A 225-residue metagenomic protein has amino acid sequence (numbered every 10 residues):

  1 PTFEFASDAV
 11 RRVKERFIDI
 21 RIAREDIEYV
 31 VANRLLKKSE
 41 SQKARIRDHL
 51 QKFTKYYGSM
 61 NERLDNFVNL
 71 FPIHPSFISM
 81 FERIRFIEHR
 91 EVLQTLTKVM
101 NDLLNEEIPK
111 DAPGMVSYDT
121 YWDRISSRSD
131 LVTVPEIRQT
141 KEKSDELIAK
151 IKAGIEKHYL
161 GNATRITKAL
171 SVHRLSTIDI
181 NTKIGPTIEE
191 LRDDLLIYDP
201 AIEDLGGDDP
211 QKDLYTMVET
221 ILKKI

Functional and structural regions predicted by a protein language model:
T2, A23, K38-S39, S117 (+2 more regions): Alpha-helix initiation/capping motif
T2-I108: Amphipathic alpha-helical segments of the small helical/lid subdomains adjacent to P-loop NTPase cores
T2-K14, M115-D119, D123, S127-R128 (+1 more regions): Unusually extended, aromatic-enriched hydrophobic runs near protein termini
G58-E142, Y159-T177: P-loop NTPase catalytic cores that bind/hydrolyze ATP
A149: Acidic, divalent-metal-binding catalytic cores of TOPRIM and closely related two-metal-ion phosphodiester/pyrophosphate
A153-I225: Terminal-proximal interaction/regulatory segments of ATP-powered molecular machines
